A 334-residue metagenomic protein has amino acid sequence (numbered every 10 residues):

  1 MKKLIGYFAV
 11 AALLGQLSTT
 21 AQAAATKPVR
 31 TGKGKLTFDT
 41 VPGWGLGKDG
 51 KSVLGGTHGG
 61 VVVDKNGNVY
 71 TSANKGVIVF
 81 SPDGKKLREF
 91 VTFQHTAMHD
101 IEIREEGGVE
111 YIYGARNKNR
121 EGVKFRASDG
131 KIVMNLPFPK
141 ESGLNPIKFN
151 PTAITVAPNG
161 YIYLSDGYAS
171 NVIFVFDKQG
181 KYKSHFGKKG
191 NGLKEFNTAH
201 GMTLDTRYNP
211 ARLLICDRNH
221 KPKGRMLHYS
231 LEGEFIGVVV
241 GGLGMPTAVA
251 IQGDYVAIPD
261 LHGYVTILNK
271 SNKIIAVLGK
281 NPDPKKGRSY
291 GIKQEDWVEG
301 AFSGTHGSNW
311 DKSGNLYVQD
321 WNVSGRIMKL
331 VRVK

Functional and structural regions predicted by a protein language model:
A23-G43: Blade/loop signatures of beta-propeller domains
V41-S52, V91-Q94, V133-F149, K181-N197 (+1 more regions): Surface-exposed loop and turn segments in beta-propeller and other repeat-based domains that flank or scaffold
P42-K75, G325: Beta-strand-rich domains and repeat architectures in extracellular enzymes and scaffolds, especially beta-propellers
G50-N66, Q94-V109, E141-Y161, N191-R212 (+4 more regions): Beta-rich, blade/repeat-based domains predominating in secreted/periplasmic proteins but also intracellular
N68-Y70, Y111-Y113, Y161-S165, R212-L214 (+3 more regions): Conserved beta-propeller blade signature
N74, N117-K118, G167-A169, R207 (+3 more regions): Short loop/turn segments immediately following the C-termini of beta-strands
S81-K85, R126-D129, D177-K181, S230-E234 (+2 more regions): Short loop/turn segments that connect beta-strands within beta-propeller blades
F302-K334: Blade-level signature of beta-propeller repeat domains, shared across WD40, Kelch, NHL, RCC1 and BNR/Asp-box propellers
